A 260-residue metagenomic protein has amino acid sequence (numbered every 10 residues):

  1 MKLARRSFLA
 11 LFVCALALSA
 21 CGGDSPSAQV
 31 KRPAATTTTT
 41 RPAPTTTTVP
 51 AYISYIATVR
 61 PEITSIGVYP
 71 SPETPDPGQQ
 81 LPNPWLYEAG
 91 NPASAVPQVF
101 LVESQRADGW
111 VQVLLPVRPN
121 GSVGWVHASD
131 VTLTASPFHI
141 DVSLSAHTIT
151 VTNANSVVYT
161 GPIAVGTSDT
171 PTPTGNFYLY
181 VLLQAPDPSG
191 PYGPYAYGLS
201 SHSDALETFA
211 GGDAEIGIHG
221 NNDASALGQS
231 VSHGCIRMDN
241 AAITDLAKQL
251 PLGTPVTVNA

Functional and structural regions predicted by a protein language model:
M1-L9: Bacterial N-terminal signal peptides that target proteins for export
A17-A20: C-terminal motif of bacterial Sec signal peptides marking the signal peptidase cleavage site
G22-V30: Bacterial lipoprotein signal-peptidase II cleavage site
T38-T40, T45-T48, V117, D130-H139 (+2 more regions): Exported/periplasmic cell-wall-interacting domains
V49-L101: Beta-loop motif signature
S54, I63-S65, P97, D108-W110 (+8 more regions): Extracytoplasmic
N91-S129: SH3/SH3-like beta-barrel superfamily modules
N120, A128-G166: A structural motif detector for short, solvent-exposed N-terminal "entry" segments of globular domains
